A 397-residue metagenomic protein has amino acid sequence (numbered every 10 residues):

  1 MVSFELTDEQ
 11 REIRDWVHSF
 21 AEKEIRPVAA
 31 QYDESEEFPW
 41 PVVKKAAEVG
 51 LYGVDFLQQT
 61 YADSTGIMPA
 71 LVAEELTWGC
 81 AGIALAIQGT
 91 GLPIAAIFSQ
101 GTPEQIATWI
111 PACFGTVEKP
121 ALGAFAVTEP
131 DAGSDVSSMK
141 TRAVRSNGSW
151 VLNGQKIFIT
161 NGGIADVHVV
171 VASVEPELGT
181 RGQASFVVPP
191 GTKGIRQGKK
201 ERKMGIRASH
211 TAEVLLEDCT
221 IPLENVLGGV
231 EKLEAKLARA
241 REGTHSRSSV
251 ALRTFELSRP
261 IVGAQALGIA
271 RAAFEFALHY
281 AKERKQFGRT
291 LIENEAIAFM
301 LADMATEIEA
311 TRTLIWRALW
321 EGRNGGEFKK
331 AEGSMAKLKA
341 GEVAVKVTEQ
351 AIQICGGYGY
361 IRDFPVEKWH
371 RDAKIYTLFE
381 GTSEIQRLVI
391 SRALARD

Functional and structural regions predicted by a protein language model:
M1-G79, I83, Q100-P103, T116 (+4 more regions): Alpha-helical interface subdomain recognition
T65-A73, T90, I106, I110 (+1 more regions): Amphipathic alpha-helical segments in well-structured domains
A84-E104, G133-V136: N-terminal glycine-rich flavin-associated loop
K119-T128: A short, Trp-centered hydrophobic/proline-enriched beta-strand micro-motif
E129-S138, W150, I157-I159: Hydrophobic, small-residue-rich alpha-helical packing segments that form membrane-like cores
S149, N153-Q197: A short core secondary-structure module
K193-P222, V226: Flexible, small-/acidic-enriched active-site or ligand-binding loops
D218-S249: Long, acidic (Asp/Glu-rich), low-complexity accessory segments flanking structured domains
